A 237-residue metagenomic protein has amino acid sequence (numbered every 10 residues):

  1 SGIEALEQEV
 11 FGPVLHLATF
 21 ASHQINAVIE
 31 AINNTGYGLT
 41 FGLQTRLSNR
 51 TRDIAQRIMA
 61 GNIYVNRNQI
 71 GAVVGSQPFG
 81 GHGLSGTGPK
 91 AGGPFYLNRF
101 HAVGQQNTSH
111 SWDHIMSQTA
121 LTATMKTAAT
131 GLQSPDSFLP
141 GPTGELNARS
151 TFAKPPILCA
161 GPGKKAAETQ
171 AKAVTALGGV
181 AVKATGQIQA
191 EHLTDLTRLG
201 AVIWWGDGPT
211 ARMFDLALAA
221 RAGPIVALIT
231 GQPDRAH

Functional and structural regions predicted by a protein language model:
S1-H237: Conserved C-terminal structural/oligomerization subdomain of aldehyde/semialdehyde dehydrogenase
